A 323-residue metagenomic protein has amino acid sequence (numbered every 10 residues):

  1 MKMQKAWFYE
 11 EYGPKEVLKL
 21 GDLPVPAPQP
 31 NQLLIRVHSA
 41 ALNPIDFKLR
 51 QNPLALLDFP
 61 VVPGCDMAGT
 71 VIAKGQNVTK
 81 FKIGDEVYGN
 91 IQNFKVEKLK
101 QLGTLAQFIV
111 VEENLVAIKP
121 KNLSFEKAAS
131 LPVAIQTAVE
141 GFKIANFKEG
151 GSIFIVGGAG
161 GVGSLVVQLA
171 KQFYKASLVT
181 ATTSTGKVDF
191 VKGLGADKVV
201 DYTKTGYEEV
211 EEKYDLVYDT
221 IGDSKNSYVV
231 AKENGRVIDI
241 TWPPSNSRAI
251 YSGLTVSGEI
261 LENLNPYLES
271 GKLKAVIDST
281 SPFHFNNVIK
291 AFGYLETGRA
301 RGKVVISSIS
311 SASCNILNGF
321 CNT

Functional and structural regions predicted by a protein language model:
P24-A41, P53-F94: Glycine-rich beta-strand-centered segment in the early N-terminal region that forms part of a ligand/cofactor-binding
T70, D85-E86, S152, L178 (+1 more regions): Residue-level marker of beta-strand positions
G84, L105-A106, G150, A196 (+1 more regions): Local beta-strand N-terminus motif with an aromatic residue
N90-G157: NAD(P)H dinucleotide-binding glycine-rich loop of Rossmann-like/cofactor-binding domains, especially the beta1-alpha1
A128-D201: Mid-domain Rossmann-like dinucleotide-binding core that forms the NAD(H)/NADP(H) cofactor-binding site
T180-T183, D189-S252, G258: Glycine-rich cofactor phosphate-binding loops and adjacent beta1-alpha1 units of small-molecule cofactor enzyme domains
L261-T323: C-terminal hydrophobic helical "lid"/dimerization subdomain of Rossmann-like NAD(P)H-dependent oxidoreductases
